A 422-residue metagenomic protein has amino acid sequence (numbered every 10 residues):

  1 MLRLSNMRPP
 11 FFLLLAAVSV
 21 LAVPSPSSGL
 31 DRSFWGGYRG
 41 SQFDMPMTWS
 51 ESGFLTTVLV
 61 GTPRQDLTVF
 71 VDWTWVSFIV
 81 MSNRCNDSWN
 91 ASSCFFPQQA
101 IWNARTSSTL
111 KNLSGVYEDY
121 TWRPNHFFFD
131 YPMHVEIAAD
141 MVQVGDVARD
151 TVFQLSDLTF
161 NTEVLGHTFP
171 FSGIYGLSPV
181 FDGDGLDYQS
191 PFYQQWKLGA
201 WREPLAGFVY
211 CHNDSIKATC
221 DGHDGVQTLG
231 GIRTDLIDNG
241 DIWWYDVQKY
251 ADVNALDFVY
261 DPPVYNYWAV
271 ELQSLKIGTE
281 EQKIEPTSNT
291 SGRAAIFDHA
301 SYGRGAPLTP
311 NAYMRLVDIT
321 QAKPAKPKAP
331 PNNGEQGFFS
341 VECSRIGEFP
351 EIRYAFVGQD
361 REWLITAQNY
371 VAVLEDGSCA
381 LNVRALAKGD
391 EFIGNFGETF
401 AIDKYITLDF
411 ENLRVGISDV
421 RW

Functional and structural regions predicted by a protein language model:
M1-D31: Fungal secretory targeting signals
P10-F11, W73-N103, G303-N332: Classical protein tyrosine phosphatase
V23-W49, Q143, A148-S288, A380-V383: Aspartyl protease catalytic domain
P26-G29, L158, I346-W422: Aspartic protease catalytic domain
W49-V164: Signature of the N-terminal lobe/flap region of pepsin-like aspartyl proteases
T57-V60, A138-D146, L275-I277, F349-G358 (+1 more regions): Short conserved beta-strand and strand-loop elements enriched in small hydrophobics with frequent Asp/Gly
P63, F70-V76, I296-Y302, P310-N311 (+1 more regions): A short acidic Gly-Thr/Ser loop motif
V226, G230-D235, D241, D246-V247 (+2 more regions): Extracytoplasmic, non-cytosolic globular domains
